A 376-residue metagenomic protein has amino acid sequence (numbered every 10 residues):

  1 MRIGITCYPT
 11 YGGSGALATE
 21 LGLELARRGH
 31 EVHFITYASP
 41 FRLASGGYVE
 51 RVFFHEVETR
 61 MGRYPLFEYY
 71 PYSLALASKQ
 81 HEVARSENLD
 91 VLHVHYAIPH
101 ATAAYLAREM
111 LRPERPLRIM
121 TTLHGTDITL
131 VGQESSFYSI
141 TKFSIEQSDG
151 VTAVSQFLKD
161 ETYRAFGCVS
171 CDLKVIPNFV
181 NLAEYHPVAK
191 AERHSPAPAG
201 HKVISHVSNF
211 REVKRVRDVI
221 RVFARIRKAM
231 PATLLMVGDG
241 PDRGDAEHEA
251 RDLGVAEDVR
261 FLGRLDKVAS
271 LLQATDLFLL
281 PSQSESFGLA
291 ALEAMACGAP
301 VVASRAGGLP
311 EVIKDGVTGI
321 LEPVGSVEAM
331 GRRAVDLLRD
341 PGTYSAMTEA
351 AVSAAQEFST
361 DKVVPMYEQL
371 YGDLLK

Functional and structural regions predicted by a protein language model:
C7-Y11, L23-P71, D172: N-terminal strand-loop element at the rim of the active site of nucleotide-sugar-dependent glycosyltransferases
T152, P196-F223: Conserved donor-binding/catalytic core segment of Leloir-type glycosyltransferases
F157, F179: Carbohydrate-associated surface elements
E247-G263: Nucleotide-activated donor-binding/catalytic signature segment of Leloir-type glycosyltransferases, i.e., the conserved
R264, Q283: Aromatic "clamp/platform" in nucleotide-sugar-dependent glycosyltransferases that forms part of the donor/acceptor
P300-A303, I313: Short hydrophobic beta-strand element within catalytic cores of glycosyltransferases and related nucleotide-activated
D315-G316, I320-V327, D336-P341: Conserved acidic donor-binding segment of nucleotide-sugar-dependent glycosyltransferases
A329, D336, T343-E357, M366-Q369: A short, well-ordered alpha-helix in the C-terminal region of glycosyltransferases
